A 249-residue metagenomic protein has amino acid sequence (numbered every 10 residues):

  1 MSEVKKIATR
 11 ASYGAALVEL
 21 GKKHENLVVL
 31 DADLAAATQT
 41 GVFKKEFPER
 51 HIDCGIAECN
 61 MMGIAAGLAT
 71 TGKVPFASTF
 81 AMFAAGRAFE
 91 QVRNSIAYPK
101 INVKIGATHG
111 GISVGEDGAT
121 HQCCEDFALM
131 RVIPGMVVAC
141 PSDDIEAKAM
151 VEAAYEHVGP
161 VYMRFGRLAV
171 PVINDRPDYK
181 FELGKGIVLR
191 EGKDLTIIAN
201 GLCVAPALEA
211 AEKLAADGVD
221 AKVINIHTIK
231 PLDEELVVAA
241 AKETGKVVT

Functional and structural regions predicted by a protein language model:
M1-R164, A169: Thiamine diphosphate
A11, K23-N26, L34-K45, V114-G115 (+1 more regions): Thiamine diphosphate
